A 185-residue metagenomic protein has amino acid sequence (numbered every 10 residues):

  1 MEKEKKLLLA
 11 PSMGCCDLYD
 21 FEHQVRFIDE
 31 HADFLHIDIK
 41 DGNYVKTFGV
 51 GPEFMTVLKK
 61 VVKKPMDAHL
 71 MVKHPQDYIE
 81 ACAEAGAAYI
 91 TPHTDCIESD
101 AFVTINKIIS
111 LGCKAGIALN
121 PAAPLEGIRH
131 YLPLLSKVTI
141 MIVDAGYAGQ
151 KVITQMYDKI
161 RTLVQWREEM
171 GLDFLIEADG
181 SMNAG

Functional and structural regions predicted by a protein language model:
M1-T91, C96-D100, K107, A115 (+3 more regions): Conserved N-terminal beta1-alpha1 strand-loop-helix module at the mouth
Y19-H23, W166-L172, I176-E177: Non-catalytic terminal and connector segments of soluble metabolic enzymes
H36, E177-A178: Generic enzyme active-site microenvironment
D41-G42, V143-Y147: A short, flexible beta-alpha/helix-coil linker loop
H93, M141-V143: Conserved residues at the C-terminal ends of beta-strands
K107-S110, L172, G180: Structural preference for solvent-exposed beta-strand-turn elements and adjacent flexible terminal/loop segments within
S181-G185: Acidic, divalent-metal-coordinating active-site segment for phosphoryl/phosphodiester hydrolysis, typified by short
